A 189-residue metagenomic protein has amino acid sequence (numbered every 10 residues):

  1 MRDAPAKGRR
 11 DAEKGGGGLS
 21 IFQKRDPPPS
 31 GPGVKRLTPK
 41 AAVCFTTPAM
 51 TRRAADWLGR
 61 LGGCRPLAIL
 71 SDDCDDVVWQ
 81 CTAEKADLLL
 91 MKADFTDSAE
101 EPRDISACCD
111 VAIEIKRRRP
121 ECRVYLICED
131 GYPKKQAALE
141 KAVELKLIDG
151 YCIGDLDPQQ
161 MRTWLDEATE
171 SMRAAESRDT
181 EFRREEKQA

Functional and structural regions predicted by a protein language model:
M1-R60, L67, D75, P158-A189: Non-catalytic signal-transmission and effector/linker regions of two-component phosphorelay proteins
F45-T46, M91, L126-C128: Short beta-strand/turn micro-motifs composed of small residues that flank or help shape donor/cofactor-binding pockets
M50, K85-L88, K134-G150, T163 (+1 more regions): Conserved N-terminal glycine/acidic-rich loop preference
D56, I113, E140: Active-site phosphate/pyrophosphate- and oxyanion-stabilizing loops and adjacent acidic/basic residues in soluble
L70-L88, F95: Acidic, metal-coordinating helix/loop segments flanking the phosphotransfer/catalytic sites of two-component signaling
T82-E84, E114-E121: Conserved phosphotransfer cores of two-component systems
M91-E101: Active-site residues of response regulator receiver
P102-S106, D110, R123-Y151, L156: Alpha4 helix (beta4-alpha4-beta5 surface) of REC/receiver domains from two-component response regulators
